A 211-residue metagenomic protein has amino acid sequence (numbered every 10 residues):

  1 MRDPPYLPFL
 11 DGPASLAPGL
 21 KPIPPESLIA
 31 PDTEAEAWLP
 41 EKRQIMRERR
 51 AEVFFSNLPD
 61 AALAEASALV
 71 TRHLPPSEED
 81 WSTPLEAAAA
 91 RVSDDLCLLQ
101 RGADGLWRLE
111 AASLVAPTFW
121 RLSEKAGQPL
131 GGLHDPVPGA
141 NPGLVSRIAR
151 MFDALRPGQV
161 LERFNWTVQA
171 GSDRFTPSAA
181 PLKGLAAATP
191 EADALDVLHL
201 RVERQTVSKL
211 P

Functional and structural regions predicted by a protein language model:
M1-P211: Extended, well-ordered protein cores
